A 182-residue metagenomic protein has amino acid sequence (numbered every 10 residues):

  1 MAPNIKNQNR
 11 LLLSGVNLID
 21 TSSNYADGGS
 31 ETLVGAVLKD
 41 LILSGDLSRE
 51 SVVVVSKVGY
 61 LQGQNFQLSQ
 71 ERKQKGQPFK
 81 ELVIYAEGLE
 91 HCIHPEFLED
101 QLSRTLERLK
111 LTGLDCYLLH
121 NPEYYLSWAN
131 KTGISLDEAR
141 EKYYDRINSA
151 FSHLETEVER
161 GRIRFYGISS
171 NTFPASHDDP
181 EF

Functional and structural regions predicted by a protein language model:
M1-Q74, I84, T112, H153: N-terminal binding-site loop/beta-alpha segment at the start of enzyme catalytic domains that lines or forms
K75-F182: Glycine/proline-rich, positively charged, aromatic-decorated active-site loop/lid region on the catalytic face
